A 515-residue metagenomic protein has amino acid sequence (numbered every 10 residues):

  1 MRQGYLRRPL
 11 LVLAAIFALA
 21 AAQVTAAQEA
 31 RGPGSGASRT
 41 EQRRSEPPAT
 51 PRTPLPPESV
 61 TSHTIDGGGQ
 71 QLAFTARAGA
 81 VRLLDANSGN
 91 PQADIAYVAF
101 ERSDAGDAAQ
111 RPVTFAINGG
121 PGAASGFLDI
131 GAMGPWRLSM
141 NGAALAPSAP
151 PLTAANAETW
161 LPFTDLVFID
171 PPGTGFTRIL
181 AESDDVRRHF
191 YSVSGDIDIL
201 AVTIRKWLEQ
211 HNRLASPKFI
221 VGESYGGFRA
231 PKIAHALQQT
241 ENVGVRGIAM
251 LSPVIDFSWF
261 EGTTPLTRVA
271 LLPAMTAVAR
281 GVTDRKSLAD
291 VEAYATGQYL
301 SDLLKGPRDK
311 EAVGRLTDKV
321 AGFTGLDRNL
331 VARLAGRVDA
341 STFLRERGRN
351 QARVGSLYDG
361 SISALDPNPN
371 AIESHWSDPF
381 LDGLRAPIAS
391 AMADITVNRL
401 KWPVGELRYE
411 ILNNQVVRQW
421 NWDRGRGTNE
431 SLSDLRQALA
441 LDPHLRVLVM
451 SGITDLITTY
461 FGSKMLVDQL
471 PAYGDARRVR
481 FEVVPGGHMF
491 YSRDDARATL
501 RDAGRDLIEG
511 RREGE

Functional and structural regions predicted by a protein language model:
G36-P47, S88-Y191, D468: N-terminal cap/lid subdomain of alpha/beta-hydrolase-fold enzymes
R137-S139, Q238-T324: A catalytic-pocket lid/entrance helix-loop region that shapes and gates access to the active site across common
D198-S216: Conserved acidic catalytic loop of the alpha/beta-hydrolase fold
R213-Y225: Alpha/beta-hydrolase fold nucleophile elbow
K310-I457: Alpha/beta-hydrolase fold catalytic core
L445, T459-Q469: Short alpha-helix in the alpha/beta-hydrolase fold that links the catalytic acid
P471-H488: Catalytic histidine neighborhood in serine/cysteine hydrolases with alpha/beta-hydrolase-type architecture
G487-A496: Catalytic histidine-centered segment of alpha/beta-hydrolase-like enzymes
